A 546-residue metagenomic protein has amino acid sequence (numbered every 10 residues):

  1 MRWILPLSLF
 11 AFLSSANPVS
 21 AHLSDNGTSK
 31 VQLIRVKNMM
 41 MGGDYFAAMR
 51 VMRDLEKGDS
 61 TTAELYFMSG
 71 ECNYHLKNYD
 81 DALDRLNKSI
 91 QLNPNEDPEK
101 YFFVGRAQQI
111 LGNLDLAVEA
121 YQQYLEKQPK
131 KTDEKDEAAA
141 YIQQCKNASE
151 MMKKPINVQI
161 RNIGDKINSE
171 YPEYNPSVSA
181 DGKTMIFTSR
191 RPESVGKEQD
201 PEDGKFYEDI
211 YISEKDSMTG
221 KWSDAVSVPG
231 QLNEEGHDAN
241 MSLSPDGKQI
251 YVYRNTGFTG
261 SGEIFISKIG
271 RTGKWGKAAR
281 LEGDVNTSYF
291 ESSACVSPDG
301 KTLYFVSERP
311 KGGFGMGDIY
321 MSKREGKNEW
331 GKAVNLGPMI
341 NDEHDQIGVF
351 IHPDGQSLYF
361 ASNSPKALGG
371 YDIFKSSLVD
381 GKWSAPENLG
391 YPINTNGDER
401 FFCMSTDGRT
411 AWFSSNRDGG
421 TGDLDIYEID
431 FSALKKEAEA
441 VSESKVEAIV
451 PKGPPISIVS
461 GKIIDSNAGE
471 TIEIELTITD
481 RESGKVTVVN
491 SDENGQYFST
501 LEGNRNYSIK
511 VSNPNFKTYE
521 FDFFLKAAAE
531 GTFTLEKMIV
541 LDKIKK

Functional and structural regions predicted by a protein language model:
G27-T61: Alpha-helical segment of the N-proximal tetratricopeptide repeat
H75, N93-E96, F103, I110-S460 (+6 more regions): Short, conserved micro-motifs composed of acidic
M316, S466-R481: Short, ordered, surface-exposed loop/turn motifs in non-cytosolic proteins
G453-P454, I458-E473: Structural motif
E482-Q496: Short, acidic Ser/Thr/Gly-rich low-complexity loop/linker segments typical of extracellular and cell-surface proteins
